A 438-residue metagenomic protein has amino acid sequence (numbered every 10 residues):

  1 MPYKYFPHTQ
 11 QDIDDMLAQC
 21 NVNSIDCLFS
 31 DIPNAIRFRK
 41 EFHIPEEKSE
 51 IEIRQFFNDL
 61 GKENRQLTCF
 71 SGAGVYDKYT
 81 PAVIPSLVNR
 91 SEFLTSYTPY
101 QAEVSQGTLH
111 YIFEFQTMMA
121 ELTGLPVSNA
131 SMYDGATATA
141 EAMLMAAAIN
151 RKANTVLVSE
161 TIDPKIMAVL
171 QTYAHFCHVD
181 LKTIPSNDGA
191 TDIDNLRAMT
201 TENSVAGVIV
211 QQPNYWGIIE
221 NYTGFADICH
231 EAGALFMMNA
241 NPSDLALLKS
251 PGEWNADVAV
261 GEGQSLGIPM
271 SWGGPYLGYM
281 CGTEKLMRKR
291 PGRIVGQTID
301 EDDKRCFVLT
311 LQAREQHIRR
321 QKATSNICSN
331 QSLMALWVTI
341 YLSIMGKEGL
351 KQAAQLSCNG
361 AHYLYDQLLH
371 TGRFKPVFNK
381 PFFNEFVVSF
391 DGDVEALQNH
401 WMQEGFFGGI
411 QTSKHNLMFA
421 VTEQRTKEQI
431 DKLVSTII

Functional and structural regions predicted by a protein language model:
M1-R39: Compact, charge-rich alpha-helical regulatory domains located at protein termini
I32-F113: N-terminal entrance/gating region of PLP-dependent enzymes' catalytic architecture
S91-A102, A120-L125, R151-A153, A174-K182 (+4 more regions): Gly-rich Lys/Arg/Thr-decorated short loops/hinges at beta-loop-alpha junctions or inter-strand turns that position
Y100-V104, E121-A140: Short loop-beta-helix segment that forms the pyridoxal 5′-phosphate
G107, T137-D302, R373, V388 (+3 more regions): Conserved PLP-enzyme active-site core in the AAT-like
Q116-M119, T139-A146, V338-L342: Buried hydrophobic packing segments
V205, E348-L433: Conserved C-terminal alpha-helix-loop-beta "cap" of PLP-dependent enzymes that closes/shapes the active-site mouth
L266-G372, P376-N379: Active-site C-terminal subdomain of aminotransferase-like
